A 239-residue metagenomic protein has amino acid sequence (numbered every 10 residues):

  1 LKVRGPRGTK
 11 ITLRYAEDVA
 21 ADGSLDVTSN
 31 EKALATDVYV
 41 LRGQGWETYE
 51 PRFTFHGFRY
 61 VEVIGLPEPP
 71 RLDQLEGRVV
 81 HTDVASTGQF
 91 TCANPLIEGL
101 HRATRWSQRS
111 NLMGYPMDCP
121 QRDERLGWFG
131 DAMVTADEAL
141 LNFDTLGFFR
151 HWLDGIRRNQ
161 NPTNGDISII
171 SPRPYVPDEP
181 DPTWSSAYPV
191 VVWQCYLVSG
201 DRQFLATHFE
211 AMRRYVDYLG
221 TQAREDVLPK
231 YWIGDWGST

Functional and structural regions predicted by a protein language model:
K2-Q121, G130-D131, G147-R150, N164-P174 (+4 more regions): Extracellular/oxidizing-compartment recognition motifs
L66, V134-T145, Y188-F204: Well-ordered alpha-helical scaffold segments within catalytic/enzyme domains
E98-H101, R105, L146-R157, P189 (+2 more regions): Hydrophobic core segments within long, regular secondary-structure runs in both alpha- and beta-rich folds
R109, R157-R158, G200: Residues at helix-coil transition
D123-M133, D144, E179-V190, T207: Aromatic- and histidine-enriched alpha-helix N-cap/loop-to-helix transition segments that scaffold the rims
W128, W152, W184, Y188 (+2 more regions): Tryptophan-centered motif/residue detector
D137-D166: N-terminal hydrophobic signal/anchor transmembrane helix of membrane proteins
